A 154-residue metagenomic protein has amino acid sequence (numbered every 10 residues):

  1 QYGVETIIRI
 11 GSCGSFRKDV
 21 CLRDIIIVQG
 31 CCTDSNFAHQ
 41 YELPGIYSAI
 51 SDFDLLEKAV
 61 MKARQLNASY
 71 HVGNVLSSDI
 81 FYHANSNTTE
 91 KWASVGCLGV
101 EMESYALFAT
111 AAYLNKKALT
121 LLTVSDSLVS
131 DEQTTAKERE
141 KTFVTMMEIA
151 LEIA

Functional and structural regions predicted by a protein language model:
Q1-A49, F53-E57, Y113: Metabolite-binding pocket within alpha/beta catalytic cores that recognizes anionic/polar moieties
Y2-E5, V20-D24, L66-H71, V95-G96 (+1 more regions): Short coil/turn connectors at secondary-structure junctions
G14, L76-F81, A106, L114 (+1 more regions): Glycine-rich beta-alpha junction loops
G45-S94: Active-site rim beta-loop-alpha module in soluble metabolic enzymes
K58-L66, T110, I149-I153: Generic non-transmembrane alpha-helical segments
S86-L119, T123: A C-terminal functional module that forms or caps the active site or interfaces directly with catalytic machinery
L128-A154: His/Asp/Glu-rich mid-to-C-terminal helical/loop segments that flank catalytic regions of hydrolases
